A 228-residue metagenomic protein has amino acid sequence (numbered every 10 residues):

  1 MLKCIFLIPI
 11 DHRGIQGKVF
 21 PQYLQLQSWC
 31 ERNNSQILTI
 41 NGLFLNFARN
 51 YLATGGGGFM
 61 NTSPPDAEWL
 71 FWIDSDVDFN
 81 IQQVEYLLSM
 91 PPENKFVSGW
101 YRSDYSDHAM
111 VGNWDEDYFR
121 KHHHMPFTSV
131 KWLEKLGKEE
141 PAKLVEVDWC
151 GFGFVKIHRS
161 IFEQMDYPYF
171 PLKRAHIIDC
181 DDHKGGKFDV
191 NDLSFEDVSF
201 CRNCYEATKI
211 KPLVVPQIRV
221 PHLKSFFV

Functional and structural regions predicted by a protein language model:
M1-L43, F47: N-proximal low-complexity "stem/linker" segments adjacent to membrane-targeting elements
T39-N41, W100, P216: Residue-level recognition of beta-strand->loop/alpha-helix junctions
L45-S63, R202: Short, conserved alpha-helix that lines the donor NDP-sugar binding/gating region of sugar-transfer enzymes
Y51, S160, S199: Active-site phosphate/pyrophosphate-handling residues
S63-D78: Short beta-strand-to-loop acidic/aromatic patch adjacent to the donor-nucleotide binding site
A67, P92-N94, I210: Short, high-confidence coil segments that cap the C-terminus of an alpha-helix and link into the following beta-strand
N80-I178: Conserved catalytic core of nucleotide-sugar-dependent glycosyltransferases
P168-P171, H176-L193, V198-H222, F227-V228: Catalytic donor-sugar/metal-binding loop of nucleotide-sugar-dependent glycosyltransferases
